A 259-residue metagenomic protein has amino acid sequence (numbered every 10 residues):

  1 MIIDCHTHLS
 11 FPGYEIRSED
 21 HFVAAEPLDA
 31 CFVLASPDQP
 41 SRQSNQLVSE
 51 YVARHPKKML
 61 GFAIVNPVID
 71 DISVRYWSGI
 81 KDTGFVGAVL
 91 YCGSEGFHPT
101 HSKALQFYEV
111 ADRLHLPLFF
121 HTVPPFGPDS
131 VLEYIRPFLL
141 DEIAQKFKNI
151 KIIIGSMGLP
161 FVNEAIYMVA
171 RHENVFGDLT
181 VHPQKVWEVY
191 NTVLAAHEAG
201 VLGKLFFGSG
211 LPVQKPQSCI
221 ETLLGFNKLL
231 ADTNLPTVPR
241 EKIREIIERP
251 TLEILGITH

Functional and structural regions predicted by a protein language model:
M1-H8, I16-A30, A199-K204, S218-H259: Mid-to-C-terminal alpha-helical segments outside catalytic/metal-binding sites
I3-T7, P12, E19-S41, K58-N66 (+1 more regions): Divalent metal-dependent hydrolysis catalytic cores, especially in the metallo-beta-lactamase
H6, V48, V52, I80 (+8 more regions): Conserved, mostly hydrophobic/aromatic
T7-L9, L34-S36, A63-P67, V89-C92 (+4 more regions): A cross-domain feature marking catalytic cores of carbohydrate-active enzymes and several ubiquitous metabolic/repair
L9-I16, S36-Q43, V65-I72, E95-S102 (+4 more regions): Acidic-and-aromatic substrate-binding clefts and catalytic sites of carbohydrate-active enzymes
I16-H21, R42-E50, D71-R75, P137-L139 (+2 more regions): Alpha-helical scaffolding within the catalytic cores of extracellular/periplasmic polymer-degrading hydrolases
Q43-V131, V175: Active-site gating/metal-coordination segments in enzymes
V86-G87, T100-F207: Catalytic pocket-lining loop regions of alpha/beta-barrel enzymes, especially the amidohydrolase/enolase/GH5 lineages
